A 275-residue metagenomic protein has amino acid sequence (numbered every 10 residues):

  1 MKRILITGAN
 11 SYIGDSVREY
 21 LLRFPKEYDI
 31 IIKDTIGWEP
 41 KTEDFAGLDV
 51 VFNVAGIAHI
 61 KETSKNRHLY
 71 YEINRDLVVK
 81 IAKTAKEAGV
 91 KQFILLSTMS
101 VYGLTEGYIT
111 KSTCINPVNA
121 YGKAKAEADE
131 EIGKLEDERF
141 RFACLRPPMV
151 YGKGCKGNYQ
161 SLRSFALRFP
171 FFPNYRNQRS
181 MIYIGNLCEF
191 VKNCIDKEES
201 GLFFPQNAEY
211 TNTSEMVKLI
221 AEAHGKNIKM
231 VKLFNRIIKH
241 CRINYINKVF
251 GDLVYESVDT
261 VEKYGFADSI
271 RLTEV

Functional and structural regions predicted by a protein language model:
R3-L22: N-terminal Rossmann NAD(P)H-binding glycine-rich loop of SDR-like oxidoreductase domains
W38-E87, Y102: NAD(P)H-binding glycine-rich loop region in Rossmannoid oxidoreductase-like domains and their noncatalytic homologs
T63, S164-I182, N186, F204: A conserved pocket-lining segment of Rossmann-fold NAD(P)-dependent short-chain dehydrogenase/reductase
V79-A120, A143: Conserved Rossmann-fold NAD(P)-dependent oxidoreductase catalytic core, especially the SDR/UDP-sugar
Y102, A143-Q160: Flexible, glycine-rich beta-alpha linker
N116-A143: Active-site Tyr-X1-5-Lys
F190-Y245, I270-E274: Mid/C-terminal beta-alpha module of Rossmann-like enzyme folds, strongest in SDR-family dehydrogenases/epimerases
M230, Y245-V275: C-terminal amphipathic/interface module of NAD(P)-dependent oxidoreductases and related NAD-binding regulators
